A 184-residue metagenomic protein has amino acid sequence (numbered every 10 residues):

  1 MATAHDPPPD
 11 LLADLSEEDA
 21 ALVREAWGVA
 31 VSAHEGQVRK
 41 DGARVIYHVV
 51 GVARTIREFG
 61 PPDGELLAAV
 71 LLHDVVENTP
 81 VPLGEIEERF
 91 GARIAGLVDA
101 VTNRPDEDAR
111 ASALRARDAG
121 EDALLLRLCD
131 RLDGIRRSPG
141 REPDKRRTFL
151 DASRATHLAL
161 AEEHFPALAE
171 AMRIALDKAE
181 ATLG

Functional and structural regions predicted by a protein language model:
M1-G184: Active-site helical microenvironments for divalent-metal-assisted chemistry
